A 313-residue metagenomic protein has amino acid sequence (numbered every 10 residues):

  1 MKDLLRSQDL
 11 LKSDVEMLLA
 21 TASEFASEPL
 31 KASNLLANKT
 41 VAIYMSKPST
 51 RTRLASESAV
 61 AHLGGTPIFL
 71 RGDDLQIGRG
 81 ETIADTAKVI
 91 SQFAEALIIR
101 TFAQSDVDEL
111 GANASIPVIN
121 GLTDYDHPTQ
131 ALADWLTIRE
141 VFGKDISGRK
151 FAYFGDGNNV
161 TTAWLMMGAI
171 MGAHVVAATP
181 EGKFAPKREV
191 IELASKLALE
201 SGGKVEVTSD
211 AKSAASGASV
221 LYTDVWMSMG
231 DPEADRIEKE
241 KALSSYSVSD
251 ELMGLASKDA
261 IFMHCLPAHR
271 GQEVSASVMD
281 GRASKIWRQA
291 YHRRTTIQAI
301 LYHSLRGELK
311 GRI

Functional and structural regions predicted by a protein language model:
M1-L54, S58, D126: Positively charged, low-complexity intrinsically disordered leader regions
T40-V41, M45-F93: Active-site cofactor/substrate anionic-group-binding motifs, chiefly glycine- and Lys/Arg-rich phosphate-binding loops
S46-S58, F142-T223, D231: Glycine-rich phosphate/diphosphate-binding loop of Rossmann-like nucleotide-binding domains
L63, F93, N113-S115, M171 (+2 more regions): Short, structured coil segments at secondary-structure junctions
K88, E95-M167, H264: Anion-binding alpha/beta catalytic cores of soluble intermediary-metabolism enzymes, centered on
K196-A276: Rossmann-like adenosine-cofactor binding region
D259-A260, C265-I313: Adenosine-phosphate binding glycine-rich loop
